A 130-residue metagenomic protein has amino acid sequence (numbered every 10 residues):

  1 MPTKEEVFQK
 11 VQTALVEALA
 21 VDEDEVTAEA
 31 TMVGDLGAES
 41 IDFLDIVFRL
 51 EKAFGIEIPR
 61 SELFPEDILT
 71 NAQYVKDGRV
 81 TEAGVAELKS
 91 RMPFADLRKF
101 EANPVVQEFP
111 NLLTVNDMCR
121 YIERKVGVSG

Functional and structural regions predicted by a protein language model:
P2-D45, K52-G130: Phosphopantetheine-dependent thiolation modules in NRPS/PKS and related acyl-activating systems
